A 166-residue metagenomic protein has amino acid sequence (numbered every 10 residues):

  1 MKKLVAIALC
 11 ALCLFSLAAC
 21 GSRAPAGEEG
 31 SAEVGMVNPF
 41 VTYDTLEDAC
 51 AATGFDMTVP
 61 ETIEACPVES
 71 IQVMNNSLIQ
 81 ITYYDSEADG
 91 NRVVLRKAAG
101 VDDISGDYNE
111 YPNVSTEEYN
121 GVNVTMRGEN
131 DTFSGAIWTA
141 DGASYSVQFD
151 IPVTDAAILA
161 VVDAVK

Functional and structural regions predicted by a protein language model:
K2-C10: Sec-dependent signal peptide recognition, specifically the positively charged N-region followed immediately by
C10, M36-P39, Q148: Short, flexible active-site loop motifs that bind/organize anionic cofactors or intermediates
F15-A19: C-terminal motif of bacterial Sec signal peptides marking the signal peptidase cleavage site
G21-R23: Bacterial signal peptide processing site
P25-G27: N-terminal membrane-targeting/anchoring regions of envelope/secretory proteins
G30-S134, T139-A140: Short, solvent-exposed recognition patches
S146-K166: Surface-exposed amphipathic alpha-helical segments
